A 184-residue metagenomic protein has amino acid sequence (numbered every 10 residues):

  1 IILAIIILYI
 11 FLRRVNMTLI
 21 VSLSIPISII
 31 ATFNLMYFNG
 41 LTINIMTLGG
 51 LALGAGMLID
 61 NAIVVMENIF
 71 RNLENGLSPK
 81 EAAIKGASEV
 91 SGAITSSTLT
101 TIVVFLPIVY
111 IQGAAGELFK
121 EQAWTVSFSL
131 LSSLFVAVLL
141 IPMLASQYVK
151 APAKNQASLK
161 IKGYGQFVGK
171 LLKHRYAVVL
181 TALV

Functional and structural regions predicted by a protein language model:
I1-V184: Hydrophobic regular secondary-structure detector
